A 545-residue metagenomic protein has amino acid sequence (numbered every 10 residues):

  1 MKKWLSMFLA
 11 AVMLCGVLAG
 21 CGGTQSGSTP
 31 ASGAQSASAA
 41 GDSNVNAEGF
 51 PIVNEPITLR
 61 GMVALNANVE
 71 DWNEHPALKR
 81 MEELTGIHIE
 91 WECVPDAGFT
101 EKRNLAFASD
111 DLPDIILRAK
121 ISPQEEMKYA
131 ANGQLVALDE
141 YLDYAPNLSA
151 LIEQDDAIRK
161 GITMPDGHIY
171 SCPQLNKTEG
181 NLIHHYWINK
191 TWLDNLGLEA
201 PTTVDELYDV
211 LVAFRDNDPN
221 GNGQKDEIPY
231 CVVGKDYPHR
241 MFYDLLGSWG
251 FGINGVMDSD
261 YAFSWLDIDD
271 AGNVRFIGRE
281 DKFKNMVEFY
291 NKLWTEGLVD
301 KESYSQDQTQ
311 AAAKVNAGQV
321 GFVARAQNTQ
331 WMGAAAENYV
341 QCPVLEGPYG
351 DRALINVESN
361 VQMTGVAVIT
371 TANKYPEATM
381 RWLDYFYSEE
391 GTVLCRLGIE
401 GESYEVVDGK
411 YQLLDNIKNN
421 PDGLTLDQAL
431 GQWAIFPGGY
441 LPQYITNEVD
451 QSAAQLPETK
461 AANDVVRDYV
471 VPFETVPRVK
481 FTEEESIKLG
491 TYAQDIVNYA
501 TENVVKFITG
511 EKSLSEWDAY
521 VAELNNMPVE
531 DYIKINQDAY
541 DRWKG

Functional and structural regions predicted by a protein language model:
W4, F8-L9, V17-G545: Extracytoplasmic/secretory soluble proteins
